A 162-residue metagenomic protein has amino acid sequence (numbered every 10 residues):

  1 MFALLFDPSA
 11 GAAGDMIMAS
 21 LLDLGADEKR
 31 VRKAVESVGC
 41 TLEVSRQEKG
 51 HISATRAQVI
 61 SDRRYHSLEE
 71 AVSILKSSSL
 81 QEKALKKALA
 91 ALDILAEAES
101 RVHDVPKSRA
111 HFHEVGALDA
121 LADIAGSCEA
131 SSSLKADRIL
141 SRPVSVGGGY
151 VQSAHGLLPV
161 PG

Functional and structural regions predicted by a protein language model:
M1-L4: Extreme N-terminal starter segment of soluble prokaryotic enzymes
F6-M18, F112-K135: Conserved phosphate/anionic-ligand binding catalytic regions in large, soluble enzymes, centered on
D7, Q81, A117, A154-L158: Hydrophobic alpha-helical scaffolding
S9-A10, V38, G116-L118, P143-V151: Acidic, glycine-rich active-site loops and adjacent beta-strand->loop/helix elements that engage anionic groups
D23-H103, L157, G162: Glycine-rich nucleotide/cofactor/substrate-binding loop typically near the N-terminus or early in the first domain
E28-R30, A136-G162: Mobile "lid/hinge" segments at catalytic clefts and subdomain interfaces of large enzymes
I94-E114, L118: Alpha-helical transmembrane cores and adjacent cytosolic helix/loop segments of polytopic membrane transporters
E97-V105, S127-A136: Alpha-helix capping at helix-to-loop junctions
